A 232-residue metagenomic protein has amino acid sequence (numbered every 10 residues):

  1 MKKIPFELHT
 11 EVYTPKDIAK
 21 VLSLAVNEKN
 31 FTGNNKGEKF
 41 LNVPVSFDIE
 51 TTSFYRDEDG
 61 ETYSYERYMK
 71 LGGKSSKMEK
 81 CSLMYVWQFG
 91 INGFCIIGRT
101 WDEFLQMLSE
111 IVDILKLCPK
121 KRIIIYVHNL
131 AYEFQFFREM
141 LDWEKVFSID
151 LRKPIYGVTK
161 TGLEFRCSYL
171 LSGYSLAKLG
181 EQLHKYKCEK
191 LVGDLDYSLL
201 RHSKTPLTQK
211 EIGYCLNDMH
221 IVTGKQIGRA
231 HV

Functional and structural regions predicted by a protein language model:
K2-I125, F136-Y156: Conserved RNase H-like, two-metal-ion catalytic cores of nucleic-acid enzymes
G90-L207, G213-N217, I221: Conserved DEDDh/DEDDy metal-dependent 3′-5′ exonuclease domain
Q226-V232: Residue-level detector of conserved catalytic or cofactor/ligand-binding positions in enzyme active sites
